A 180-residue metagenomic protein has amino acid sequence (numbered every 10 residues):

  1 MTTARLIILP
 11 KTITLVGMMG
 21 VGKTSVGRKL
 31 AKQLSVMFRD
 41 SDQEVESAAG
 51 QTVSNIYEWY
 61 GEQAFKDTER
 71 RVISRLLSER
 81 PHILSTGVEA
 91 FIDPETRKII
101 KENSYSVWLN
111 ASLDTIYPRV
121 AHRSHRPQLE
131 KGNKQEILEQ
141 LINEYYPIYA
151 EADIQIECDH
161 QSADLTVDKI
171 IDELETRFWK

Functional and structural regions predicted by a protein language model:
T2-I8, K29, Q33, E79 (+1 more regions): NTP-dependent small-molecule kinase module
L15: Hydrophobic anchor at the beta1->P-loop junction of P-loop NTPases
M18: P-loop (Walker A) phosphate-binding loop of NTP-binding proteins
V21: ATP-binding Walker
T24: Walker A/P-loop
D40-K101, H125-R126: ATP-dependent small-molecule kinase phosphotransfer cores that center on conserved nucleotide phosphate-binding segments
V88-A90, S112-D114, Q161: Short glycine-rich anion-binding loops that position phosphate/pyrophosphate groups of nucleotides and phosphorylated
E102-P147: A glycine- and Lys/Arg-enriched "phosphate-lid" helix/loop adjacent to the NTP-binding pocket of small-molecule kinases
